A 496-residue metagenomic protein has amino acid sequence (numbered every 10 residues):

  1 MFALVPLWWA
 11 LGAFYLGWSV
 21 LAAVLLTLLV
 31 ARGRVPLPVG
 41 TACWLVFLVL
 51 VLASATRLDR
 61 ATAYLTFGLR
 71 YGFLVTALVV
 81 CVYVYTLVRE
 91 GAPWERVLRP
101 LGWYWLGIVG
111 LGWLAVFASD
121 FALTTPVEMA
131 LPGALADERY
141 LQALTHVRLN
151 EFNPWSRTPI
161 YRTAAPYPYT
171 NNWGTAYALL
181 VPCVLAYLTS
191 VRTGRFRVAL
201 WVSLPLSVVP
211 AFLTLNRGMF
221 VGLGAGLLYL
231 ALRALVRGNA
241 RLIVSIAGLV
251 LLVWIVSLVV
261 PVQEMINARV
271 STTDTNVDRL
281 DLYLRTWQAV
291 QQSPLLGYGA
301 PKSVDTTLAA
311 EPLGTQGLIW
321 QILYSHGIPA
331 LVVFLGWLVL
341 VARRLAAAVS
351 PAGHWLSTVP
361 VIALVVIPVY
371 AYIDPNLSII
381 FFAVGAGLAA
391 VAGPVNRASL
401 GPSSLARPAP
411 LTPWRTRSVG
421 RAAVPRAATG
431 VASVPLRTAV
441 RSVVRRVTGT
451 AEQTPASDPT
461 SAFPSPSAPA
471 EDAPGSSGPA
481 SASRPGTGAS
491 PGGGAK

Functional and structural regions predicted by a protein language model:
F2-W9, L21-R89, G107-G110, A363-I367: N-terminal hydrophobic segments of proteins, predominantly signal-anchor/transmembrane helices of inner/organellar
L4-G17, S54, L215, Q321-H326 (+1 more regions): Membrane helix-loop boundary segments at the extracytoplasmic
V5, L98-A122, G133-T214, V221-R233: Alpha-helical transmembrane segments of multi-pass inner-membrane proteins
A22-R32, V359-L364, Y372-R421, R441: Transmembrane alpha-helices of multi-pass inner-membrane enzymes
T27-A42, A186-V202, R237-L242, V341-T358: Membrane-interface helix-loop-helix junctions at transmembrane boundaries of multi-pass membrane enzymes, predominantly
G110-L123, A231-V270, Q292, A398: A membrane-periplasm/extracellular boundary helix in multi-pass inner-membrane enzymes that assemble envelope glycans
F196-L200, S207, G224-L228, L232 (+1 more regions): Hydrophobic transmembrane alpha-helices and their immediate junctions
P261-H326, V341, L345-V349: Long extracytoplasmic/lumenal interhelical loops at the membrane interface of multi-pass membrane proteins
